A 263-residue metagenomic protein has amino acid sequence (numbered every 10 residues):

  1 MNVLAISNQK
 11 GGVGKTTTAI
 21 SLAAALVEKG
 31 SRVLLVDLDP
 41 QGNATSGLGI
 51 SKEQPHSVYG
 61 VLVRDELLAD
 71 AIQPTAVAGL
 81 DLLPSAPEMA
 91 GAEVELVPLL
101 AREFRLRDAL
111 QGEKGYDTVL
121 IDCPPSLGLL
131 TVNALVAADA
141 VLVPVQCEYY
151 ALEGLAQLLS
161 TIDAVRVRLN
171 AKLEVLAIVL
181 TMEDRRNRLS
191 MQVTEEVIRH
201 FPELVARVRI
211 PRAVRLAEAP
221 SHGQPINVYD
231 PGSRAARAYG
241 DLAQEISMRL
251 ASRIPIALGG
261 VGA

Functional and structural regions predicted by a protein language model:
M1-A263: P-loop NTP-binding core
